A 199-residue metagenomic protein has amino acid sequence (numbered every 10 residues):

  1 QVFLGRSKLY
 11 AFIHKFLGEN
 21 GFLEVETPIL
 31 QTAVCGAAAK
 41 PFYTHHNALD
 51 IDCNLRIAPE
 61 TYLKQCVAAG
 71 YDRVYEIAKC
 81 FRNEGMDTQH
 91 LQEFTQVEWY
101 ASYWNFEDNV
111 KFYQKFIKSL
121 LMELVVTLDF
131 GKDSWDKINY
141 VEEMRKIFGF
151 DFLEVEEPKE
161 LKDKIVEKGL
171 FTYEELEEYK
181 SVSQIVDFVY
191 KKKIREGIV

Functional and structural regions predicted by a protein language model:
Q1-D108, K118, Y190-E196: Class II aminoacyl-tRNA synthetase-like tRNA-binding/catalytic domains
C35, A39-P41, F116-V199: Metal-assisted phosphate- and nucleotidyl-transfer catalytic regions
